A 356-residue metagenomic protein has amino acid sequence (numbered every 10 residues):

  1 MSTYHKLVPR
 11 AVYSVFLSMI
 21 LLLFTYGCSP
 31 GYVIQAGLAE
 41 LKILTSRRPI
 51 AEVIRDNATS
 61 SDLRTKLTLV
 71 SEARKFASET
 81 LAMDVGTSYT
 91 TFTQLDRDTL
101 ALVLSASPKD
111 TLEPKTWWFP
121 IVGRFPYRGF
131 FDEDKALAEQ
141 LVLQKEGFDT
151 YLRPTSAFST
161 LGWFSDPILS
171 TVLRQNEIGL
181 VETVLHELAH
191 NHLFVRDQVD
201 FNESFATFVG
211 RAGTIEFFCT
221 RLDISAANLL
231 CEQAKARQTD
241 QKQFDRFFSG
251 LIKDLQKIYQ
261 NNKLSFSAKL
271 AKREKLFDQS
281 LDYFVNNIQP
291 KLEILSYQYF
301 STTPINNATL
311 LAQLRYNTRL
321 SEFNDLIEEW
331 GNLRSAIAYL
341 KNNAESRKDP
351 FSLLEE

Functional and structural regions predicted by a protein language model:
Y4-V15: Bacterial N-terminal signal peptides that target proteins for export
S14-Y26: Bacterial N-terminal signal peptides
F24-R48: Bacterial Sec signal peptide processing site at the extreme N-terminus
E40-A77: Amphipathic alpha-helical packing elements
A51, R64-L67, S71, L137-Q140 (+8 more regions): Extracytoplasmic/secreted envelope proteins and their assembly/folding machinery, especially bacterial periplasmic
R55-T59, E72-A82, A189-L193, G210-L222 (+5 more regions): Sec-exported extracytoplasmic/periplasmic mature domains
A73-Q241: Acidic/His-rich structured neighborhood in mature extracellular/periplasmic domains
D245-E356: Pan-zinc metallopeptidase signature
